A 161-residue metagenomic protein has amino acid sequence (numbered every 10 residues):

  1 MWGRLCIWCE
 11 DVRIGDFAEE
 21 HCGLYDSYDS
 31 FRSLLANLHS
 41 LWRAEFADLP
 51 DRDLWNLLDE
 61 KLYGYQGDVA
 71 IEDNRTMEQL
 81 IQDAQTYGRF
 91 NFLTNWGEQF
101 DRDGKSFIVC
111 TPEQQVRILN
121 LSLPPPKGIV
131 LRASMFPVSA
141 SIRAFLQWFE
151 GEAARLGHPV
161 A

Functional and structural regions predicted by a protein language model:
M1-A161: Preference for intrinsically disordered or flexible, low-complexity segments and adjacent hinge/connector residues
